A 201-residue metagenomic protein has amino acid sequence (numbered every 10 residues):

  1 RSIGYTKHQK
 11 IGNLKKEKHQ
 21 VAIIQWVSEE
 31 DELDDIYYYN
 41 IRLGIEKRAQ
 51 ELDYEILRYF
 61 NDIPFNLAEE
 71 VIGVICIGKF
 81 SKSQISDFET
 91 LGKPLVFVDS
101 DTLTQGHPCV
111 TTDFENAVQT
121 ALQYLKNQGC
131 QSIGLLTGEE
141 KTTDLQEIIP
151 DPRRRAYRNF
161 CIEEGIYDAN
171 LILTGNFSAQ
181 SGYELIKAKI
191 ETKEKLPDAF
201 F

Functional and structural regions predicted by a protein language model:
Y5-N66, E70-I72: Amphipathic helical "hinge" segments at domain boundaries
K7-Q9, W26-V27, Y39-I56, E89-F97 (+1 more regions): Bacterial carbohydrate/catabolite-sensing allosteric modules
N13, F65-N66, S86-F88, T192: Short secondary-structure boundary/capping segments
R58-F60, G78, T174: Short loop/edge segments at beta-strand edges and connector loops that shape dinucleotide/nucleotide cofactor-binding
D62, G73-G92: Extended catalytic core of nucleotide-activated donor transferases of GT-like folds
L67-V74, E194-D198: Short acidic/histidine-rich motifs immediately flanking catalytic phosphotransfer sites in two-component signaling
E70-G78, D151-R158: Short, electropositive alpha-helical surface patch
